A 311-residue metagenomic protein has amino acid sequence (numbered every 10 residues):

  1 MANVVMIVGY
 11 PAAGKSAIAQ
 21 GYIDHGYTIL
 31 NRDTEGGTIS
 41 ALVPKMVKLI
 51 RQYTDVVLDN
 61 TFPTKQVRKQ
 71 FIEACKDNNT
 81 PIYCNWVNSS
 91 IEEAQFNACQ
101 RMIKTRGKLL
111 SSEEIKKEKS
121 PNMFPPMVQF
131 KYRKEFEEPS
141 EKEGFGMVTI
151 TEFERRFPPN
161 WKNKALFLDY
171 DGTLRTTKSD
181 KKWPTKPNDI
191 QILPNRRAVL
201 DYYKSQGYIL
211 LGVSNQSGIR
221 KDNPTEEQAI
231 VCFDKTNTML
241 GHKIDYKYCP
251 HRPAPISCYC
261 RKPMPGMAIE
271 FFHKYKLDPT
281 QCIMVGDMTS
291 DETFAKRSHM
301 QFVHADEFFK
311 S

Functional and structural regions predicted by a protein language model:
A2-V8, A13, G21, S89-K164 (+4 more regions): Conserved GTP-binding G-domain of TRAFAC-class P-loop NTPases and closely related GTPase folds
Y10, N85-I91, L240-S257: A short, structured active-site edge motif that brings together acidic residues
Y10-K69: Conserved substrate/cofactor phosphate-moiety recognition/catalytic segment in nucleotide-dependent phosphotransferases
Y27-I29, I82-C84, M147-I150, Y246 (+1 more regions): Conserved beta-strand scaffold positions in the cores of enzyme catalytic domains, especially in NTP/NDP-utilizing
V67-R68, I72, D77, R220-H242 (+1 more regions): Short, electropositive alpha-helical surface patch
N160-L211: Active-site neighborhood of HAD-like aspartate-dependent phosphohydrolases
R196-F233, D245-R252: Substrate-recognition element of Asp-dependent hydrolases with the DxDx(T/V) motif
I283-S311: Acidic, Mg2+-coordinating phosphoryl-transfer loop and its flanking beta/alpha structural elements, shared across
